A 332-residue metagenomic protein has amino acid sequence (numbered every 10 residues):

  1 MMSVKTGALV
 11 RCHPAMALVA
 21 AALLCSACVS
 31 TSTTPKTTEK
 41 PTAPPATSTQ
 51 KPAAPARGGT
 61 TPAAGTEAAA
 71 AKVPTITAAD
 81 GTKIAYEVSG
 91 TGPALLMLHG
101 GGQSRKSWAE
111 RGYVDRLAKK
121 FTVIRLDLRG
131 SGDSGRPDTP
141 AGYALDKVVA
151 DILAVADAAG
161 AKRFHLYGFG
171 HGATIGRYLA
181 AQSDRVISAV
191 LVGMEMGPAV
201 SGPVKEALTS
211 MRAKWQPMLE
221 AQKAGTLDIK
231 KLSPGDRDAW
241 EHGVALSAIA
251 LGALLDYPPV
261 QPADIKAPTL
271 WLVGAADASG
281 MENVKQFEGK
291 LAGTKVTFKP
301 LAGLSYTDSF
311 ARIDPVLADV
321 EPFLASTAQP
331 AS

Functional and structural regions predicted by a protein language model:
C25-A27: C-terminal motif of bacterial Sec signal peptides marking the signal peptidase cleavage site
T82-D133: Conserved HGGG/HGGXW glycine-rich cap/lid loop of the alpha/beta-hydrolase fold
R125-F164: Active-site loop/oxyanion-hole signature of alpha/beta-hydrolase fold enzymes
T174-R177, A181, A189-L219: Flexible "cap/lid" loop of the alpha/beta hydrolase fold
L246-Q261: Active-site nucleophile elbow and catalytic-triad environment of alpha/beta-hydrolase enzymes
I265, W271-V273: Short beta-strand/loop motif that positions the catalytic acidic residue of the alpha/beta-hydrolase fold
V273-L304: Conserved loop-alpha-helix segment in the C-terminal half of the alpha/beta-hydrolase fold that carries the catalytic
L304-D314: Catalytic histidine-centered segment of alpha/beta-hydrolase-like enzymes
